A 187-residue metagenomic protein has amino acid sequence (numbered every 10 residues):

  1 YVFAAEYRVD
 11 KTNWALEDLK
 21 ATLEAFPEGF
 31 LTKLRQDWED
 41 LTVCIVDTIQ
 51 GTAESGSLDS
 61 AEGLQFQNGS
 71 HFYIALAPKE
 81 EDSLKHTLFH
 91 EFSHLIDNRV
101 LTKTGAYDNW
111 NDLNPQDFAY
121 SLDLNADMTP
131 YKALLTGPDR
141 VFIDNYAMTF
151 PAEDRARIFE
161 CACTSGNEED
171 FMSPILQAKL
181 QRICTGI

Functional and structural regions predicted by a protein language model:
Y1-F3: N-terminal low-complexity, Pro/Thr/Ser-rich intrinsically disordered segments that act as propeptides or flexible
A5-R8, V141-F142: A short, mixed-charge helix-start or loop-turn motif at secondary-structure junctions
V9-D40: Zn2+-dependent metallopeptidase catalytic core
D37-I187: Active-site-flanking segments in enzyme catalytic domains
